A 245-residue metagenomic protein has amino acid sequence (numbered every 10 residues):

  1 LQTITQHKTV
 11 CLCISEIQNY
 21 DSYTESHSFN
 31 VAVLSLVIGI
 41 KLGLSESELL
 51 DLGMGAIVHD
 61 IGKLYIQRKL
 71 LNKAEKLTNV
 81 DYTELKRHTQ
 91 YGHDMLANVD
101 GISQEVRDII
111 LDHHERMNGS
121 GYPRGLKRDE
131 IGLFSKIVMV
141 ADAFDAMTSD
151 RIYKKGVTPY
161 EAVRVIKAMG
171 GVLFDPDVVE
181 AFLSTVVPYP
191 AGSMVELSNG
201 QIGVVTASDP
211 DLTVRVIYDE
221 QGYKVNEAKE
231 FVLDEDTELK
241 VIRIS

Functional and structural regions predicted by a protein language model:
L1-S245: Histidine- and acidic-residue-rich, metal-dependent catalytic cores
